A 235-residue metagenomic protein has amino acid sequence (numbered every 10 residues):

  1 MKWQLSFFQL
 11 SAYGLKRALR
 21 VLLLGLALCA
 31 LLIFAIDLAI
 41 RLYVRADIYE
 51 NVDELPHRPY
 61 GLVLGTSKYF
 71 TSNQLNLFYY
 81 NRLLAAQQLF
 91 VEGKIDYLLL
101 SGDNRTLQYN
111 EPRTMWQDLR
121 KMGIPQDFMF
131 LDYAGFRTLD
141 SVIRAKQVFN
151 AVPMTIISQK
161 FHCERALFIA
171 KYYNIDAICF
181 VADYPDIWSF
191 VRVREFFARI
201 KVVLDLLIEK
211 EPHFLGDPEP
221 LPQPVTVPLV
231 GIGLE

Functional and structural regions predicted by a protein language model:
K2-F7, L38-V193: A structural signal for short, hydrophobic/glycine-enriched beta-strand patches
K2-L55, L215-P220, V230-G233: N-terminal membrane-anchoring alpha-helices
K16-L19, N81, I200: Short, intrinsically disordered low-complexity segments
L23, A27, L89, L206-I208: Enrichment for repetitive, rod-forming helical segments
A134-V142, H162-I169, E211-E235: Electropositive, surface-exposed helix/loop patches at the edges of structured domains that serve as adaptable
R192-E211: A transmembrane-helix-recognition feature enriched in membrane-embedded lipid enzymes and envelope glyco-/phospholipid
